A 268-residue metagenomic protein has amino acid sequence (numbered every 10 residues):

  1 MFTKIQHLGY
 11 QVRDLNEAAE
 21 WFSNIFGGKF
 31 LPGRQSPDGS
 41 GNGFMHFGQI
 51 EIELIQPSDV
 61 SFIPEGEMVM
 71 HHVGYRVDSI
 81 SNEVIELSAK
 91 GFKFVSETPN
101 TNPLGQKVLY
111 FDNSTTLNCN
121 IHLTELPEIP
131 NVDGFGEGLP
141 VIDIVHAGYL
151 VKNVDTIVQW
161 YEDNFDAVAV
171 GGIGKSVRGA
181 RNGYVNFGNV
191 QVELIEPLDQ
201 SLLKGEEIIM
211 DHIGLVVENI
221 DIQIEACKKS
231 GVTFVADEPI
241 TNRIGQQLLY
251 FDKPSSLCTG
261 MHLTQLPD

Functional and structural regions predicted by a protein language model:
M1-N16, M70-Y75, T124-V158, M210-L215 (+1 more regions): N-terminal beta-strand motif that seeds the catalytic metal site of vicinal oxygen chelate
M1-P57, M70: An N-terminus-focused feature that recognizes amino-terminal "leader" regions
L8, K29, G33, V73-R76 (+7 more regions): Tandem-repeat architecture and repeat-register "anchor" residues
L15-K29, N82-G91, N153-A169, I224-G231: Amphipathic alpha-helical segments
K29-H46, E51, T101-P103, K107-D112 (+1 more regions): N-terminal strand-loop-strand beta-hairpin
E53-V69, V73, V77, P197: DNA polymerase sliding clamps and clamp-related checkpoint/processivity subunits
V84-P140, G183-N186, E193, I224-D268: Vicinal oxygen chelate
D155, E162-E225, K229-E238: Structured core of small recognition/catalytic domains
